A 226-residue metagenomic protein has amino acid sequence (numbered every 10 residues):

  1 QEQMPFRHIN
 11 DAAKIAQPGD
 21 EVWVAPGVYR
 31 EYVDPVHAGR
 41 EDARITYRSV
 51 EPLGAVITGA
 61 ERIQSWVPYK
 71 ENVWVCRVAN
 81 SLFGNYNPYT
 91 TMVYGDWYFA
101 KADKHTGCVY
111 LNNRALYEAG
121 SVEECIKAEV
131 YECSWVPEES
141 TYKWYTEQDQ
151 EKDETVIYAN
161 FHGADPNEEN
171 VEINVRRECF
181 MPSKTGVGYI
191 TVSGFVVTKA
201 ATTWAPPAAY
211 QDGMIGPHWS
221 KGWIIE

Functional and structural regions predicted by a protein language model:
Q1-E226: Extracellular polysaccharide-degrading/modifying enzymes targeting complex plant/algal/animal polysaccharides
